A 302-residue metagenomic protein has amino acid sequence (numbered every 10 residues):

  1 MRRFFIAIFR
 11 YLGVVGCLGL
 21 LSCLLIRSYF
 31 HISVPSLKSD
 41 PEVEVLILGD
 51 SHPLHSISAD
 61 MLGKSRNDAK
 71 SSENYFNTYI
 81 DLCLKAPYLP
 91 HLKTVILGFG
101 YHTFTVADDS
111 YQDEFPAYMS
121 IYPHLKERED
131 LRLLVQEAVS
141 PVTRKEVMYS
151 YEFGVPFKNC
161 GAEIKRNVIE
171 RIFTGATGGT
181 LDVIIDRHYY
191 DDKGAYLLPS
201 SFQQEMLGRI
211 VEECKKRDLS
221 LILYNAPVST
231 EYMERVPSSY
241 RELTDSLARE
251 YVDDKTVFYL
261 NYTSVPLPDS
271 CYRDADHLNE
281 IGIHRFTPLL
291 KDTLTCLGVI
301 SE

Functional and structural regions predicted by a protein language model:
I6-R27: Hydrophobic membrane-insertion alpha-helices, especially the h-region of bacterial N-terminal signal peptides
R27-L46: Alpha-helical transmembrane signal-anchor/signal-peptide segments
V45-G49, Y272: Short hydrophobic beta-strand that contains or immediately precedes a catalytic carboxylate
H52-E137: Membrane-embedded segments
V95, D274-E302: Histidine-centered active-site loop/cap adjacent to the catalytic His in serine esterases/O-acetyl transfer systems
D108, Q112-R217: Secreted/periplasmic serine-hydrolase-like ester/acetyl group-modifying domain
G208-K215, I222-D276: Extended hydrophobic/aromatic segments used for targeting, binding, or gating
